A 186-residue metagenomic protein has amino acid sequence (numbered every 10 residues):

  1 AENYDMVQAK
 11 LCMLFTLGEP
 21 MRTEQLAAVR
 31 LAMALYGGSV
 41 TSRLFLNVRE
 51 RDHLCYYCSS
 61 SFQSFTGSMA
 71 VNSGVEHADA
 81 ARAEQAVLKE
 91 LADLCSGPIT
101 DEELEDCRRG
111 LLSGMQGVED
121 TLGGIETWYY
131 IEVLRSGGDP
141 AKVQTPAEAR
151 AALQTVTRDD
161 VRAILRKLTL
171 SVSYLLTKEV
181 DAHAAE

Functional and structural regions predicted by a protein language model:
A1-A70, G74-E186: Mature, solvent-exposed C-terminal subdomains and processed small-chain segments of exported/organellar
